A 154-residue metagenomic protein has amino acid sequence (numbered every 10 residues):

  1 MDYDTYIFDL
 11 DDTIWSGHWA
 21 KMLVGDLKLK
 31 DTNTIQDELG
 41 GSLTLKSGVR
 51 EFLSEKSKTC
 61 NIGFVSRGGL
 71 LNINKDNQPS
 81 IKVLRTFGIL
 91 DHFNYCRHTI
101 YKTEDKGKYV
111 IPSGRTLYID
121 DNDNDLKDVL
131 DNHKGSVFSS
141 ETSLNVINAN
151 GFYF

Functional and structural regions predicted by a protein language model:
M1-Y6, N150-F154: N-terminal intrinsically disordered, low-complexity tails enriched in polar/charged
D2-Y101: Alpha-helical substrate-recognition element adjacent to the catalytic core
S16-A20, K127-D128, N132: Active-site-proximal flexible loops/turns
V49, L53, S80, D105-P112 (+1 more regions): Generic hydrophobic alpha-helical segments
N61, R115, S136: Residues at the starts of beta-strands that form the adenosine-phosphate
F64-S66, Y118, S139: Structural beta-sheet core signal
T103-V129: Conserved Lys-Pro-Asp/Glu-containing loop-to-beta segment of HAD-superfamily phosphomonoesterases, centered on
L130-F154: Acidic, PIN/NYN-like endoribonuclease modules and their adjacent C-terminal/linker elements
